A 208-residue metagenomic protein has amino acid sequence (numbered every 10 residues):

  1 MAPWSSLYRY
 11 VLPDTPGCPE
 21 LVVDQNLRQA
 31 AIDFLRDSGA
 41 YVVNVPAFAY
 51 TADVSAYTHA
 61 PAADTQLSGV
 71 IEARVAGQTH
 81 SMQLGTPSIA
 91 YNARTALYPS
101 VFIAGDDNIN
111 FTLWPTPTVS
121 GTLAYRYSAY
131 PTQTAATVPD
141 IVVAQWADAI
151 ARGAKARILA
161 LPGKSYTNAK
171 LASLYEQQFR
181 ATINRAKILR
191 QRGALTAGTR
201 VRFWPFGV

Functional and structural regions predicted by a protein language model:
M1-V208: Glycine-enriched, solvent-exposed interface loops adjoining structured elements
